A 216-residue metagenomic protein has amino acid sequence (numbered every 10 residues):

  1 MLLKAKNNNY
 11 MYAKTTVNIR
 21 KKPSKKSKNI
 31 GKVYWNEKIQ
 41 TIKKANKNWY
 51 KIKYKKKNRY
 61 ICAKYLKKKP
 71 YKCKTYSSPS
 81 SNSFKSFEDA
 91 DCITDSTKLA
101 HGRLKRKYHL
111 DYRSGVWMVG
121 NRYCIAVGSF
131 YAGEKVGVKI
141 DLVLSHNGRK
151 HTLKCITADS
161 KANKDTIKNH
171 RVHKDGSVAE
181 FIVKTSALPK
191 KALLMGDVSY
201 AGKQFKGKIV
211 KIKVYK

Functional and structural regions predicted by a protein language model:
M1-N18, G31-W35, K43-A45, K67-S77: SH3-family beta-barrel domains
A13, Q40-K44, T157, I209: A structural signal for short, hydrophobic beta-strand segments that form beta-sheets in beta-rich/all-beta domains
T16, K47-W49, V178: A generic structural signal for beta-strand entry/edge sites
K21-P23, Y54, L142-G148: Short acidic, glycine-rich loop/turn motifs
S24-K28, V127-G128: Short, solvent-exposed loop/turn positions at domain surfaces that link secondary-structure elements or cap domain
K28, Y34-E37, K135, K174: Residue-level recognition of short, solvent-exposed, well-ordered loop/turn junctions that link secondary-structure
I30-L66: SH3/SH3-like beta-barrel superfamily modules
T75-K216: Solvent-exposed, well-ordered loop and adjacent helix/strand elements within mature globular domains that form
